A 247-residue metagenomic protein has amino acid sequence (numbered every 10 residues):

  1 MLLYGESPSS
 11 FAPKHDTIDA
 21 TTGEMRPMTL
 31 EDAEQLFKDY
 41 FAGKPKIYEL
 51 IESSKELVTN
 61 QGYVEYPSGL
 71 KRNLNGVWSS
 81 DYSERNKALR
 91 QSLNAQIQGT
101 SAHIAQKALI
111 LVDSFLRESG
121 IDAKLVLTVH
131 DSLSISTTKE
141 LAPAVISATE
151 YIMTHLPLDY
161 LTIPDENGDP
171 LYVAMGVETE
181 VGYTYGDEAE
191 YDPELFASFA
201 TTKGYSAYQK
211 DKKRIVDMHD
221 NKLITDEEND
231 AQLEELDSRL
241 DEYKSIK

Functional and structural regions predicted by a protein language model:
M1-K247: Conserved catalytic core of nucleotide polymerization and phosphodiester-bond processing enzymes
